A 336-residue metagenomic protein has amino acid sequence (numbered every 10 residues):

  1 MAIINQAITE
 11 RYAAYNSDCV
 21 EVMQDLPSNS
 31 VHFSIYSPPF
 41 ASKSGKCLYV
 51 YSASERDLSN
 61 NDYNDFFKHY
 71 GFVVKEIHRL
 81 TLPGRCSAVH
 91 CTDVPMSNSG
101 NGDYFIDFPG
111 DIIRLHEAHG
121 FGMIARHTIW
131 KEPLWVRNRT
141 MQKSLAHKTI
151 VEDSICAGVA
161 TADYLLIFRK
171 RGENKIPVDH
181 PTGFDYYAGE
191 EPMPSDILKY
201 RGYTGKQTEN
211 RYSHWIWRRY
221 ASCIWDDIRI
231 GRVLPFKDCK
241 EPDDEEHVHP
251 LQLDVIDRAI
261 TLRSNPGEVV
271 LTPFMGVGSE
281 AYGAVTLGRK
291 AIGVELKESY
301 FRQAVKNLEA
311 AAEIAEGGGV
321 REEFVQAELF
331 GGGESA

Functional and structural regions predicted by a protein language model:
M1-Q303, A336: Core catalytic lobe of class I
M1-T9, V305-R321: Short, conserved SAM-binding/catalytic segment of Class I S-adenosyl-L-methionine-dependent methyltransferases
N16-E21, E322-G333: Conserved SAM/SAH-binding loop
V178-G183, A315-Q326: Short, flexible loop/turn segments with low-complexity composition
P194-D196, A315, V320-E322, G332-E334: Acidic two-metal-ion nuclease catalytic site recognized across multiple nuclease folds, prominently DnaQ/RNase D-T
